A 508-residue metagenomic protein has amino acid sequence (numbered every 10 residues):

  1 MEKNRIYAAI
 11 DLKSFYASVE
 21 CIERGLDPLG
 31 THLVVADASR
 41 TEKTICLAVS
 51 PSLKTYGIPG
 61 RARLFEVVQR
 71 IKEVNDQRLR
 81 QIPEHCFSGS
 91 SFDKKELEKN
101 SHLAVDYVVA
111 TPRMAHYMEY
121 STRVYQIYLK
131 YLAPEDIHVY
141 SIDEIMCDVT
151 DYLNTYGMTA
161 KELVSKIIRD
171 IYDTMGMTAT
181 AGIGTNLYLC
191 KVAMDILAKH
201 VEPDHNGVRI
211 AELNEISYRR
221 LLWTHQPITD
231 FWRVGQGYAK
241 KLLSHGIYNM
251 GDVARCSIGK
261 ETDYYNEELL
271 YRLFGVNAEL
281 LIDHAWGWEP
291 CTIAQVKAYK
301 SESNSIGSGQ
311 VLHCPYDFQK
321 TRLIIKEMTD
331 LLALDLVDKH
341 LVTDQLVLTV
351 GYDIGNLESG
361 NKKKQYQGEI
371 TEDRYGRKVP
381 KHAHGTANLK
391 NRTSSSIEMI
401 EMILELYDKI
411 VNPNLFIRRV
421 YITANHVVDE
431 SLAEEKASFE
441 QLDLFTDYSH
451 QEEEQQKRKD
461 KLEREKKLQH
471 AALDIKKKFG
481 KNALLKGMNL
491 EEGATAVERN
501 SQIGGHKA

Functional and structural regions predicted by a protein language model:
M1-W286, P290-I293, L444, S449-A508: Gly/Gly-Pro- and Ser/Thr-rich, intrinsically disordered tail segments characteristic of DNA damage-repair and tolerance
A9, A104, D230, Q236-I417 (+1 more regions): DNA-contacting surface of Y-family translesion DNA polymerases
K13-F15, S39-K43, D353-L357, V427-S431: Short, charged/polar surface micro-motifs in flexible loops or helix N-caps
T31, A179, D344-L346, V420 (+1 more regions): Change "...and in nucleic-acid phosphodiester-cleaving endonucleases..." to "...and in nucleic-acid processing enzymes
M146, N388, Y421: Short aromatic/hydrophobic contact patches that present stacked aromatics for nucleic-acid/ligand binding
T185-Y188, D283-H284, V342-I354, F416-D429 (+1 more regions): A glycine-rich phosphate-binding loop feature that marks nucleotide/adenosyl-phosphate handling sites
E405, K409-D474: C-terminal hydrophobic structural anchor segments that stabilize assembly/packing rather than catalytic chemistry
